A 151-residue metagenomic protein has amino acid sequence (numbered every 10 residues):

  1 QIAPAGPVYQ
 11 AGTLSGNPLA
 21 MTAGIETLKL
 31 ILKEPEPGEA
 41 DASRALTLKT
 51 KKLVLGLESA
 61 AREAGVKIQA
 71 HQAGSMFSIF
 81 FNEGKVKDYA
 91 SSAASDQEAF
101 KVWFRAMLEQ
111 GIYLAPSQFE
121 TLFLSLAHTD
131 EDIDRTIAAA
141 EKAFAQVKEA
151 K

Functional and structural regions predicted by a protein language model:
Q1-K151: Conserved N-terminal phosphate-binding loop of PLP-dependent enzymes in the Aspartate aminotransferase
